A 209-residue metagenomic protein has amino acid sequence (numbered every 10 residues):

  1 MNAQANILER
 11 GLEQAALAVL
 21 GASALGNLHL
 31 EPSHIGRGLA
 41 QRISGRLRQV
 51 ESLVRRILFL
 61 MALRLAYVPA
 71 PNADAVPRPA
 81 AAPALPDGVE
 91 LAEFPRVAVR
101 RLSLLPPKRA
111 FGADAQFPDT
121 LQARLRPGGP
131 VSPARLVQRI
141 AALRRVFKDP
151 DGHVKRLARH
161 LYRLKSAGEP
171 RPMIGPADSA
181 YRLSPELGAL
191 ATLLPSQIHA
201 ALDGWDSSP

Functional and structural regions predicted by a protein language model:
N2, N6, R37, Q41-R48 (+3 more regions): Generic amphipathic alpha-helical segments used as scaffolds and interaction surfaces in large, multi-domain proteins
N2-Q4, L12-V76: N-terminal interaction modules that seed assembly of large macromolecular complexes
A81-P209: Low-complexity intrinsically disordered segments
